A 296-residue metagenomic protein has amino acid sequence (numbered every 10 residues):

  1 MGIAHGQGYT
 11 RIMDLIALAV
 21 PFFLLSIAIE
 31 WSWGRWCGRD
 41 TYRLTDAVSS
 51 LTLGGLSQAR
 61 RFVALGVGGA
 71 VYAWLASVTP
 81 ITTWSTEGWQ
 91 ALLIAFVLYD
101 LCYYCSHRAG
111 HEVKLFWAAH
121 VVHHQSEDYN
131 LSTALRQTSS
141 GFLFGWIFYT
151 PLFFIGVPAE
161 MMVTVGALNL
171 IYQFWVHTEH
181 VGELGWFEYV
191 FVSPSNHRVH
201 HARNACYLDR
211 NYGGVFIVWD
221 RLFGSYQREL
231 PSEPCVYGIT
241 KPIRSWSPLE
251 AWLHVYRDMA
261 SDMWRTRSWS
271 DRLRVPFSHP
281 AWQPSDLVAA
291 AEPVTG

Functional and structural regions predicted by a protein language model:
G2-I12: Short, Lys/Arg-enriched N-terminal segments with co-localized hydrophobic residues within the first ~10-30 amino acids
T10-L24: Hydrophobic transmembrane alpha-helical segments in integral membrane proteins
D14, T41-Q58, G88: Loop-to-helix transition at the N-terminal end of transmembrane alpha-helices
F22-G34, G69, F96-L101: Central hydrophobic cores of alpha-helical transmembrane segments in multi-pass inner-membrane proteins across all
A28-V48: Membrane-interface helix-loop junction between the first two transmembrane segments
G55-A64, E87-V236: Membrane-embedded catalytic scaffold of the fatty acid hydroxylase/desaturase
V67-L93: Juxtamembrane/interfacial segments at transmembrane-helix boundaries in multi-pass membrane proteins
E233-G296: Cytosolic-facing loops and C-terminal tails of multi-pass membrane proteins
